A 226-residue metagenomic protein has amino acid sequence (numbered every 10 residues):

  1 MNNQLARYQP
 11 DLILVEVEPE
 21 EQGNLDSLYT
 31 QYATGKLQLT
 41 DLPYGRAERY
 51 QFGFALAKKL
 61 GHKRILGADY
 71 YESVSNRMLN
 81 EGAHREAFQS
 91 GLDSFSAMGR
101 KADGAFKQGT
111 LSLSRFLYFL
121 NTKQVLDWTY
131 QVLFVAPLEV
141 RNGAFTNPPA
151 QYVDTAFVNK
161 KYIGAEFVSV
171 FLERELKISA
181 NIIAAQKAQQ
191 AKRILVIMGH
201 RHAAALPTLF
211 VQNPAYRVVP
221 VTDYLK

Functional and structural regions predicted by a protein language model:
M1-N3: Short catalytic helix/loop segments, enriched in acidic residues and glycine and frequently bearing histidine
L5, Q9-V15: Proline-aspartate-enriched helix->loop->beta-strand connector
V15-E16, A68, I197-M198: Short His-Asn-centered micro-motif
P19-Q22, Y71-S75, H200-A203: Solvent-exposed loop/turn segments at secondary-structure junctions within structured extracellular/periplasmic domains
L25-Q186: Hydrophobic, often amphipathic alpha-helical segments used for membrane interaction and targeting
K161-K226: A cross-kingdom marker for long, charged
